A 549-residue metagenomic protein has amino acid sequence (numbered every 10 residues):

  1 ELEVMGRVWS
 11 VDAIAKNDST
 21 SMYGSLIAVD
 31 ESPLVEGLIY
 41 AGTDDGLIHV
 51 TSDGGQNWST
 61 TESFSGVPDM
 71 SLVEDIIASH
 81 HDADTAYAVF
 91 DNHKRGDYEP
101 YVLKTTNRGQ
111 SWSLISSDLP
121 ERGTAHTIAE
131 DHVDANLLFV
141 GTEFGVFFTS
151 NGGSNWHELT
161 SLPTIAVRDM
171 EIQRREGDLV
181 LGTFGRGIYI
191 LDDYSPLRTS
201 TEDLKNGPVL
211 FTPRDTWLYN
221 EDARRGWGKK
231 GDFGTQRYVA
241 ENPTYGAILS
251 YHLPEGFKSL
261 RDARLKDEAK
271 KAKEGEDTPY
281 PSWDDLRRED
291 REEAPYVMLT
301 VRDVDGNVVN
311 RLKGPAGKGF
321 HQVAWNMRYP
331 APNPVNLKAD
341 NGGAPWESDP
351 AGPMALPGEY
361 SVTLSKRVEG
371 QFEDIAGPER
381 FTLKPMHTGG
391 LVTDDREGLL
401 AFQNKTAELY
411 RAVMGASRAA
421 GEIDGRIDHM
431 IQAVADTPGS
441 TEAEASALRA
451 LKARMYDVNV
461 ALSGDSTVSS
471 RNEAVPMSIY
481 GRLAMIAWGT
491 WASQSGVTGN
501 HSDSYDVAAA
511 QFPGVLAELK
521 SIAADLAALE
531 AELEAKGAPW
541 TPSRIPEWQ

Functional and structural regions predicted by a protein language model:
E1-R237, T244-A247, P254-G256: Beta-propeller blade termini and top-face loops
I14, G24, L34, Y87-P100 (+2 more regions): Short, conserved, GDST-rich strand-edge loop motifs in beta-rich repeat architectures
D69, V308-L356, G377: Glycine-centered tight-turn motifs at strand-turn-strand junctions
N155-H157, D305-L312: Surface-exposed loop/edge segments in extracytoplasmic proteins
P196-R224, F372-R411: Low-complexity, Pro/Ser/Thr- and charge-rich linker/hinge segments at domain boundaries
A223-Y296, Q322-A324, D395-R396, F402-Y410: Contiguous beta-strand segments within globular domains
L299, N341-G342, P357-R367: Short, aromatic- and glycine-rich surface loops/edge beta-strands on solvent-exposed regions
L364-K366, E379-F381, E408-Q549: Mature extracytoplasmic or organellar-lumen-exposed domains after removal of signal/transit peptides
